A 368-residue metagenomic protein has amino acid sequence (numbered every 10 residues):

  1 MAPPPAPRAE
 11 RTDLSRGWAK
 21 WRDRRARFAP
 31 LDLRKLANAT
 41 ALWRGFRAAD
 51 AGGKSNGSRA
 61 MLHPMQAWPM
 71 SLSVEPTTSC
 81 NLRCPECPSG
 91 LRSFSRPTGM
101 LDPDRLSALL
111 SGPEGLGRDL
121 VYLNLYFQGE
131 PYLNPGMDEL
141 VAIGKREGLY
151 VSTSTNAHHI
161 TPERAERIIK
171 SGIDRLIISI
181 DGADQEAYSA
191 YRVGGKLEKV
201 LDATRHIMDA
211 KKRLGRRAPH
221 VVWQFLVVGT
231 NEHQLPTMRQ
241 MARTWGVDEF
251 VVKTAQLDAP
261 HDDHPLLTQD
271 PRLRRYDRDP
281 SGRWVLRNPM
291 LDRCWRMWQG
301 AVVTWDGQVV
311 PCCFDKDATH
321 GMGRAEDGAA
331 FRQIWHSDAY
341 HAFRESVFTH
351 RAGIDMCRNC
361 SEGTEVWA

Functional and structural regions predicted by a protein language model:
M1-A51, M61-H63, S71, H233 (+4 more regions): Non-catalytic N-terminal targeting/anchoring module and adjacent flexible stem/linker that precedes the structured
R22-R175, E186, A190, G194-D202 (+1 more regions): Conserved alpha-helical substructure of the radical SAM core
P64-E75, V247-A368: Accessory C-terminal segments flanking Radical SAM cores
W68, L101-R105, K196-K199, T230-Q234 (+3 more regions): Soluble or luminal CAZymes and related metallo-dependent hydrolases
E75, L116-Y126, K145-S152, I169-I180 (+3 more regions): Conserved C-terminal portion of the radical SAM core fold that forms the substrate/S-adenosylmethionine-binding
E86, M137, R164-A165, A190 (+3 more regions): Short aromatic-enriched loop/helix-cap "lid" or pocket-rim segments at secondary-structure transitions that line
D181-Q185: A glycine-centered beta->alpha junction motif in the catalytic cores of kinase/phosphotransferase enzymes
